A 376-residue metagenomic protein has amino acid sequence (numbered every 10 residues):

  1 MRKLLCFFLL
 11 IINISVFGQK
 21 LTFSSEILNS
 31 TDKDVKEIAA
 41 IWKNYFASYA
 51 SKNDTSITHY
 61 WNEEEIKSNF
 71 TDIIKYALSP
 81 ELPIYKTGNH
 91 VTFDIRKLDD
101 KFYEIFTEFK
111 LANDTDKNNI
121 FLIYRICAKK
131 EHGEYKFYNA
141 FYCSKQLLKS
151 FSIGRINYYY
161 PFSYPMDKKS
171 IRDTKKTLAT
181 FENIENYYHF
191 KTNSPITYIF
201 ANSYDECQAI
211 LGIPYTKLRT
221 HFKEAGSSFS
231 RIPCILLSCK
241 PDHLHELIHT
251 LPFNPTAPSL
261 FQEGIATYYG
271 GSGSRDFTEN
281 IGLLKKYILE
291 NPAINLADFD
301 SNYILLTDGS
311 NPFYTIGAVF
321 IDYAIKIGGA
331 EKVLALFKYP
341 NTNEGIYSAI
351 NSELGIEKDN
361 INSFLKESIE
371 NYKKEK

Functional and structural regions predicted by a protein language model:
M1-S24: Bacterial Sec-dependent N-terminal signal peptides
Q19-D54, W61-K175, Y187-I196, D205-E206 (+2 more regions): Non-catalytic architectural context of zinc metalloproteases
K36, A40-A47, K175, A179-E182 (+6 more regions): Solvent-exposed, polar/charged alpha-helical surfaces in well-ordered, non-transmembrane soluble domains, broadly
D54-T55, V333: Short, solvent-exposed secondary-structure capping/transition elements
P80-L111, S238-L247, L251, L260 (+2 more regions): Short N-terminal secondary-structure initiator segments
L148-P258, I346-A349: Juxtacatalytic substrate-recognition/specificity segment
C234, S238, P255-K376: Acidic/His/Gly-enriched intrinsically disordered linker/tail segments that often contain short helix/coil "MoRF-like"
